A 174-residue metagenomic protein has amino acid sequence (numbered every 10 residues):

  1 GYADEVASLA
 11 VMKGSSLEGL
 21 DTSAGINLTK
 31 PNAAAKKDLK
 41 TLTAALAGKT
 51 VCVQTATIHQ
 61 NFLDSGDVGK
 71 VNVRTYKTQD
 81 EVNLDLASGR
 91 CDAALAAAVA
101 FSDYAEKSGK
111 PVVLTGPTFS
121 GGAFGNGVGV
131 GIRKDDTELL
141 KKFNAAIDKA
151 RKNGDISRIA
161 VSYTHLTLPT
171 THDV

Functional and structural regions predicted by a protein language model:
G1-C52, A56: A conserved helix-loop-strand patch within extracytoplasmic ligand-binding domains of the periplasmic binding
A3-S8, V99-S102, E106-A145, L166: Periplasmic-binding protein-like
M12-S15, A56-T57, T78-Q79, A98-A100 (+1 more regions): Solvent-exposed coil/turn segments that connect beta secondary-structure elements in extracytoplasmic/periplasmic
T41-A45, D64-V68, D80-D103, K107-S108: Short helices/loops that flank or line small-molecule/ion binding pockets
L46, L86-A87, V130, F143: Hydrophobic residues within well-ordered alpha-helices
V53, K70-T78: Short beta-strand-to-loop elements that line the ligand-binding cleft of bilobed periplasmic-binding protein-like
I147-Y163: Periplasmic-binding protein-like
T164-T170: Conserved small/polar residues in nucleotide/adenosyl-binding loops
